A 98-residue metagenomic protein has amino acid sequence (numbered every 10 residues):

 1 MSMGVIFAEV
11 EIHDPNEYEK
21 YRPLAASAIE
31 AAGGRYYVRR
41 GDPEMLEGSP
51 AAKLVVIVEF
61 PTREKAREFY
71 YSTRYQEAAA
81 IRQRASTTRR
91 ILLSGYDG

Functional and structural regions predicted by a protein language model:
M1-V55, P61-Y71, S94-G98: Short S/T/G/P-rich N-terminal loop/turn motif that feeds into the first structured element of a domain
L54-V56, T88-R89: Generic beta-strand structural signal
A66-I91: C-terminal structural segments of small proteins and small subunits
